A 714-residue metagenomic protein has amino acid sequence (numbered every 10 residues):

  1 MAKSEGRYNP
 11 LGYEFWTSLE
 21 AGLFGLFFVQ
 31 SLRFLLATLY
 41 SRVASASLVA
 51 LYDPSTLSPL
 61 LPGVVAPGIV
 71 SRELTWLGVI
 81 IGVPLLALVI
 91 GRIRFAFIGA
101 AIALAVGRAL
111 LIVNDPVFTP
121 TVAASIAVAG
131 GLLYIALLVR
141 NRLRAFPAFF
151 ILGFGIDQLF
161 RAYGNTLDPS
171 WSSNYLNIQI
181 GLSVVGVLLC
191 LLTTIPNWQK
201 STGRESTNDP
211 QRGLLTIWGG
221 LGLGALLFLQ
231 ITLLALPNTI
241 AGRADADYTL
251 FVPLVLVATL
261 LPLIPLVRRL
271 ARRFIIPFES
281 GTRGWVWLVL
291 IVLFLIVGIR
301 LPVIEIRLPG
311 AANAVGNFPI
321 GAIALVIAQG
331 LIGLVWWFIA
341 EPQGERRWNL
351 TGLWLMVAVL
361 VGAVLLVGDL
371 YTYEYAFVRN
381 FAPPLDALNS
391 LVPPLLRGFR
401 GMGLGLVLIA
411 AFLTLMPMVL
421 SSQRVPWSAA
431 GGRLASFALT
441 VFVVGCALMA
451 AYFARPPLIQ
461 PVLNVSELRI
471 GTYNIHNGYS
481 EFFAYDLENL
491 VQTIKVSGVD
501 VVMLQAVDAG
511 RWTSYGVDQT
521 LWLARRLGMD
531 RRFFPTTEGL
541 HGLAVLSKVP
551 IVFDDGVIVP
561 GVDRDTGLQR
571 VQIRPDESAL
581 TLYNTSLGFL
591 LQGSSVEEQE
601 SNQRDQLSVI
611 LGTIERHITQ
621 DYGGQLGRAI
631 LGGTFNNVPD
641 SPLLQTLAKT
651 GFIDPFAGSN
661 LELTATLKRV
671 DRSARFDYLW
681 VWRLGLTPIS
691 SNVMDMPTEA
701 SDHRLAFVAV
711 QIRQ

Functional and structural regions predicted by a protein language model:
K3-E14, S31-S47, S55-P59, V64-A66 (+9 more regions): Metal-dependent phosphoester-hydrolase catalytic domains
P383-L395, V443-W522: Membrane-interface segments at or immediately adjacent to transmembrane helices that form the boundary between
A451-V462, F482, A506-L591, S690-P697: Structured beta-strand-rich core segments of catalytic domains in phosphoester-bond hydrolases
I475, V507, S586-L587, G633-F635 (+1 more regions): Active-site metal-binding loops of divalent metal-dependent hydrolases
Y479-S480, A509-W512, E538-L540, L590-Q592 (+3 more regions): Active-site environment of divalent metal-dependent phosphoester hydrolases
D486-L490, G516-Q519, L523, G542 (+3 more regions): Stable alpha-helical elements in mature extracytoplasmic
V501-Q505, R532-F534, I630-T634, I653-S659: Active-site neighborhood of phospho(di)ester-bond hydrolases with catalytic His/Asp-centered motifs
R574-Y583, Q599-F635, L647: His/acidic metal-ligating clusters that form di-metal
